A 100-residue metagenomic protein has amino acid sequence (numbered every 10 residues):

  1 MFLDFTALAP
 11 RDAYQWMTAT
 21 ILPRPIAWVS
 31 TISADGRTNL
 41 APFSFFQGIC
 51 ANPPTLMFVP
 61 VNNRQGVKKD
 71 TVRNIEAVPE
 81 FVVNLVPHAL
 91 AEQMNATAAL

Functional and structural regions predicted by a protein language model:
M1-A91, T97: N-terminal structural module
L100: A contiguous catalytic/ligand-binding core that recognizes phosphate-bearing ligands
